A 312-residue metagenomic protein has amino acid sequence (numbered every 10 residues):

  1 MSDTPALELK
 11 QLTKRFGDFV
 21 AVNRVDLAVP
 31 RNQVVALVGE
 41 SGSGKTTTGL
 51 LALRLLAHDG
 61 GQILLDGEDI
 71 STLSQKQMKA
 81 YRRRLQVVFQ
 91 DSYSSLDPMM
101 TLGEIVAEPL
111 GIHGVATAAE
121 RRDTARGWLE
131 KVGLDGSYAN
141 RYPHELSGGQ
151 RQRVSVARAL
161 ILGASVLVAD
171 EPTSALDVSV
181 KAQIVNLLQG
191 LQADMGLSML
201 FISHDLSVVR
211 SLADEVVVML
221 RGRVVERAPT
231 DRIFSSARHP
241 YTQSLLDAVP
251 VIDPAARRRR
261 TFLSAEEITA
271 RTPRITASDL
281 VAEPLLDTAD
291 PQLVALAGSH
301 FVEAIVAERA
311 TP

Functional and structural regions predicted by a protein language model:
P5, P229-P312: Short catalytic/signature loops enriched in Gly
G61-D69: Conserved ABC transporter NBD signature motif
E68-D69, E120-S137, L246: Conserved ABC ATPase "signature" region
I70-Q86, I112, A119, I233-A237: ABC ATPase NBD coupling module
Y142-L146, Q150: Conserved ABC ATPase signature
I161-S165: A short, proline-enriched helix->beta-strand linker immediately N-terminal to the Walker B motif in ABC-type P-loop
